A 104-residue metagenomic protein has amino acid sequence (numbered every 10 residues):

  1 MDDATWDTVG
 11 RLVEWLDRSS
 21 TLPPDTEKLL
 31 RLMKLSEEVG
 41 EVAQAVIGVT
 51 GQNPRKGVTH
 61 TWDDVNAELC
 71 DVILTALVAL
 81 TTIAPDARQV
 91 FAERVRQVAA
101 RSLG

Functional and structural regions predicted by a protein language model:
M1-G104: Flexible "arm" and connector segments at domain edges
